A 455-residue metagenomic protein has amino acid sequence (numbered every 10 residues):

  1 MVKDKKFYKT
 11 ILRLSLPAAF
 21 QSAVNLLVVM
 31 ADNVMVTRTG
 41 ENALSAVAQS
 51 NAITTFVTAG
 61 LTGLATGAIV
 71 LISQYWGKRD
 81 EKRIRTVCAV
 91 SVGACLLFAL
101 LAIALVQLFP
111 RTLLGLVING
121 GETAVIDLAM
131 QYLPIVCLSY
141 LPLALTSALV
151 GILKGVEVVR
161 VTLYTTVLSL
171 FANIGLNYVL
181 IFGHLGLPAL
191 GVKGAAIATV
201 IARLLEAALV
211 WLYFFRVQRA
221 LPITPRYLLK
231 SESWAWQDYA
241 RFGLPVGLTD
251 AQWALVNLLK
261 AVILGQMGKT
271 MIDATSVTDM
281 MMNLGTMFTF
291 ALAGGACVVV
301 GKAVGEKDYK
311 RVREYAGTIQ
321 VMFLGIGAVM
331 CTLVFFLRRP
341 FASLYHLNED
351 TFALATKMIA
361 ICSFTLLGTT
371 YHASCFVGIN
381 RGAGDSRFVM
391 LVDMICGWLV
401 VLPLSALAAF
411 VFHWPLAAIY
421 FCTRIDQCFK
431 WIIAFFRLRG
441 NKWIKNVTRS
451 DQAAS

Functional and structural regions predicted by a protein language model:
M1-A18, I72-S139, L187-L244, V300-L366 (+1 more regions): Short alpha-helical transmembrane segments in multi-pass integral membrane proteins
R13-D32, I135, S169, A202-E206 (+4 more regions): Transmembrane helical elements of multi-pass membrane transporters/channels
S22-L26, A59, A99, I103 (+11 more regions): Residue-level hotspots within the lipid-embedded alpha helices of multi-pass solute transporters
A23, L27-S45, L114-T123, V179-L190 (+4 more regions): Helix-terminus/linker motif at the lipid-water interface of multi-pass membrane proteins
V36-T55, T123-L128, V192-K193, A235-F242 (+4 more regions): Interfacial/gating helices of multi-pass transporter permease domains
L44-A104, L143-T162, A261, A274-R338 (+1 more regions): Small-residue-rich hydrophobic transmembrane alpha-helices
F56-A59, N173-N177, A207-W211, L284-M287 (+3 more regions): Hydrophobic transmembrane alpha-helices of multi-pass small-molecule transporters
A65, I135-K154, T162-L170, A195-V210 (+5 more regions): Short runs within selected transmembrane alpha-helices of multi-pass transporters and secretion channels
